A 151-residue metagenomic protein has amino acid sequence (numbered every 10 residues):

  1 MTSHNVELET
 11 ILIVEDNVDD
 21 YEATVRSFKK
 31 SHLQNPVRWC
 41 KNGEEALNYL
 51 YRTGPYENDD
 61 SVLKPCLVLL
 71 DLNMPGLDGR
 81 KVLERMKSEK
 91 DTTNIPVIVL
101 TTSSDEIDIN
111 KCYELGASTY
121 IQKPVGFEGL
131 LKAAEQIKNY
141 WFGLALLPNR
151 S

Functional and structural regions predicted by a protein language model:
M1-L12, V18-R38, N42-L47, Y51 (+2 more regions): Non-catalytic signal-transmission and effector/linker regions of two-component phosphorelay proteins
N58-L63, K87-N94, L115: Conserved phosphotransfer cores of two-component systems
L72-M74: Receiver (REC) domain active-site loop signature in two-component systems and cognate sites in sensor histidine kinases
G76-L77, M86: Hydrophobic residue at a beta-alpha junction that N-caps the helix immediately following a catalytic beta-strand/loop
S118: Short, glycine/charged-rich "phosphate-handling" switch motifs in NTP-dependent and phosphotransfer domains
K123: A Lys-centered signature of the CheY-like receiver
